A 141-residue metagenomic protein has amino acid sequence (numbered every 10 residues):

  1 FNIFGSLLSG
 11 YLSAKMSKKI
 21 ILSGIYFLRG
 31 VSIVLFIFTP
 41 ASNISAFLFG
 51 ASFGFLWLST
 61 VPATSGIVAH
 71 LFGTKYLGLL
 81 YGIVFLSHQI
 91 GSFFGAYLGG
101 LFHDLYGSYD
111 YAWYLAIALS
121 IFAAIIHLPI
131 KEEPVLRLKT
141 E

Functional and structural regions predicted by a protein language model:
F1-N2, L8, K15-I67: C-terminal transmembrane helical hairpin of 12-TM major facilitator-type secondary transporters
N2-L7, Q89-F93: Residue-level signature of mid-helix packing/kink "hotspots" within the transmembrane helices of 12-pass Major
G5-G10, A96, H127: Conserved kink/hinge residues within transmembrane alpha-helices of Major Facilitator Superfamily
L12-S13, L98-G107: Interfacial helix-cap and linker-helix signal at transmembrane-aqueous boundaries of multi-pass secondary transporters
K15-S17, F72-K75, Y106-G107: Membrane-helix interface residues
F27, G82-I90: Transmembrane alpha-helical cores of Major Facilitator Superfamily
T74-I83: Loop-to-transmembrane helix entry/capping segments in MFS-fold secondary transporters and related SLC/MFSD carriers
I117-E141: Multi-pass alpha-helical transporter architecture, strongest for 12-TM Major Facilitator/SLC carriers used
